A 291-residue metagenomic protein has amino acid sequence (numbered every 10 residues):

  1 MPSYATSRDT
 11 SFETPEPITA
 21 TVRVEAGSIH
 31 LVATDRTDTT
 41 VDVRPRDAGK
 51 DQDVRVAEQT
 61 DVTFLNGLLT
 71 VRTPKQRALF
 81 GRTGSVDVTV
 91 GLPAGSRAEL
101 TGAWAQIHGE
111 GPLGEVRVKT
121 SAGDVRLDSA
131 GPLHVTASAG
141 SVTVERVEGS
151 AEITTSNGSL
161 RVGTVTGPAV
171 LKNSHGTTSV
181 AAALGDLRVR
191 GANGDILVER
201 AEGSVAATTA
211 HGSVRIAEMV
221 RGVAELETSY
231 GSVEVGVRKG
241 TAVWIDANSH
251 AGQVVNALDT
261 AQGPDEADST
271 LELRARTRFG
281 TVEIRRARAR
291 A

Functional and structural regions predicted by a protein language model:
M1-A291: Intrinsically disordered, low-complexity terminal regions
